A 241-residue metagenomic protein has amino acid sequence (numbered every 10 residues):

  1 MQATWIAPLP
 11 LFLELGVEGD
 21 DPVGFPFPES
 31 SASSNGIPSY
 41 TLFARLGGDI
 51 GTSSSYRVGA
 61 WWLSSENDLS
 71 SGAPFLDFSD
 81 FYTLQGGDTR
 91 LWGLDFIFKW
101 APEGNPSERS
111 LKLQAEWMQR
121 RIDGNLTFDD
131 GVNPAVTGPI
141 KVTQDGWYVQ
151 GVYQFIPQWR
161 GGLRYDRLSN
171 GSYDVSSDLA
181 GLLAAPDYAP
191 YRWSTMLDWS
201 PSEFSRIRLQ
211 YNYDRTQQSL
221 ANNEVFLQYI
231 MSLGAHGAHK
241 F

Functional and structural regions predicted by a protein language model:
M1, S34-Y40, D88-W92, T143-W147 (+2 more regions): Residues that define the transmembrane beta-barrel architecture of outer-membrane proteins
M1-D68: Aromatic- and glycine-enriched pocket-lining scaffold segments that form the walls of small-molecule binding clefts
A3, L15-V17, A44, V58-A60 (+7 more regions): Membrane-embedded beta-strand positions of outer-membrane beta-barrel proteins
A7, G19-V23, G48, W62-D68 (+5 more regions): Transmembrane beta-strands of outer-membrane beta-barrel pores
P8-L15, D49-V58, A101-L111, Q158 (+2 more regions): Short loop/turn motifs that connect adjacent beta-strands in outer-membrane beta-barrel proteins
S53-A184: Detector for outer-membrane/organellar transmembrane beta-barrel domains, recognizing the amphipathic beta-strand
L94, W199, A221-F241: Outer-membrane beta-barrel "beta-signal"
P186, P190-I207: C-terminal structured "cap/appendage" subdomains that terminate the fold
